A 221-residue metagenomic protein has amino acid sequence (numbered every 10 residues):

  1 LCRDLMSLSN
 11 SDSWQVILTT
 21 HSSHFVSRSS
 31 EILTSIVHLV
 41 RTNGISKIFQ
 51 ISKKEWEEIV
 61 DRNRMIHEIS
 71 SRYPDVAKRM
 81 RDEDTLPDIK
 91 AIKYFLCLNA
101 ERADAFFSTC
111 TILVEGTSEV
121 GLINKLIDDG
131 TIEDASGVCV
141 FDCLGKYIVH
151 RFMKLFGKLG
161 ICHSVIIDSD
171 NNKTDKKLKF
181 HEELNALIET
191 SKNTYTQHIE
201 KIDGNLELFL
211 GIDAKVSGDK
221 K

Functional and structural regions predicted by a protein language model:
L1-S11: Helical segment within the ABC ATPase nucleotide-binding domain
L8, F25-V26: Catalytic P-loop NTPase motifs of RecA-like helicase/translocase cores
S11-I17, C162: Loop/turn-to-beta-strand initiation segments
T19-H21: H-loop/switch region of ABC-family ATPase nucleotide-binding domains
V26, E31, V40-K221: Acidic, divalent-metal-binding catalytic cores of TOPRIM and closely related two-metal-ion phosphodiester/pyrophosphate
V37: Conserved catalytic/dimer-interface elements of ABC ATPase nucleotide-binding domains
